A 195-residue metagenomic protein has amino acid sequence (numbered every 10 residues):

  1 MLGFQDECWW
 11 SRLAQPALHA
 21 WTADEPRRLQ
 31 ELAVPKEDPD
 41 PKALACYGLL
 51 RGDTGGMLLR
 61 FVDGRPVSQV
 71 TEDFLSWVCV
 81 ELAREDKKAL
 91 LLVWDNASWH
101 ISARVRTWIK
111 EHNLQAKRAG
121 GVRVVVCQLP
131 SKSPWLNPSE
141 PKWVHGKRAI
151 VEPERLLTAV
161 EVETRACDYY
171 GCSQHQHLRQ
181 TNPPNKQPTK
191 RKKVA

Functional and structural regions predicted by a protein language model:
M1-W77, K190-K193: Extended, low-complexity cationic-aromatic segments
F4-D6, G48, L75, D95 (+3 more regions): Mobile genetic element proteins and their domesticated derivatives, centered on retroelements and DNA transposons
A14-L18, R104-R106, P138-P141: Short aromatic-enriched loop/helix-cap "lid" or pocket-rim segments at secondary-structure transitions that line
R27-E37, H112-P141, E154-L156: RNase H-like polynucleotidyl transferase catalytic core
T71-L91: Short, basic/hydrophobic alpha-helical segments
D86-I101, L129-K132, N137: Acidic/histidine-rich, metal-coordinating catalytic segments
R104-L114: GTPase G-domain guanine-specificity segment
R123, K132, L136-A195: C-terminal anion-handling pockets and recognition modules
